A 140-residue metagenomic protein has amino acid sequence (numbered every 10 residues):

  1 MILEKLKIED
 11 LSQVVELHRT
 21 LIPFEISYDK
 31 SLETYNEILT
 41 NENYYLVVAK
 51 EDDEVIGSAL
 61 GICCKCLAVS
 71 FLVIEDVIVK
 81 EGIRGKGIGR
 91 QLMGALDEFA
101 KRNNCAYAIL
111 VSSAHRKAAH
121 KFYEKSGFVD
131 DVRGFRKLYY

Functional and structural regions predicted by a protein language model:
M1-V14: A short beta-loop-alpha structural element at the N-terminal edge of CoA-dependent acyl/N-acetyltransferase catalytic
V15-E37: Conserved GNAT-fold acetyl-CoA-binding loop/helix
E37-V48: A short helix-loop-beta-strand connector motif used in the catalytic cores of GNAT acetyltransferases and, in some
V48, E54-C63, V73: Conserved beta-strand in the GNAT
C64-I74, R84, D130-D131: A conserved beta-turn-beta hairpin within the catalytic core of GNAT-like acetyltransferases that forms part
V79, G85-E98, K125: Conserved acetyl-CoA-binding loop-helix of GNAT-fold acetyltransferases
R90, A114-V132, K137: Conserved active-site alpha-helix within GNAT-family acetyltransferase domains
M93, A100-S112: Conserved GNAT acetyl-CoA-binding A-motif
